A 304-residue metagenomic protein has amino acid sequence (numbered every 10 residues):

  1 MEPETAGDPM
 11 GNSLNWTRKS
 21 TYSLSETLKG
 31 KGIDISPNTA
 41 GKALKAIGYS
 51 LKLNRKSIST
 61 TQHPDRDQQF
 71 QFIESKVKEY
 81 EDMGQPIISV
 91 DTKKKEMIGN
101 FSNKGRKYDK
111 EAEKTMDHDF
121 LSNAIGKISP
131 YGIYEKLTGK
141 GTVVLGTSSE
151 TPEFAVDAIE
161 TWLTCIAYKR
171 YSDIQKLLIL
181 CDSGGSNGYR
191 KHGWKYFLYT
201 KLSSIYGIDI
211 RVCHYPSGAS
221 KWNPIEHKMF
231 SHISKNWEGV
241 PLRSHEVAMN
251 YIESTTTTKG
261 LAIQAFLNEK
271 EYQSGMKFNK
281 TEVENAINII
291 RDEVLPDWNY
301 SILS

Functional and structural regions predicted by a protein language model:
M1-I35: A short, amphipathic alpha-helix used for macromolecular contacts
S23, N38-K114: Charge-mixed, compositionally biased segments that are often intrinsically disordered regulatory tracts
L24, D91, G139, D182 (+1 more regions): Short, conserved catalytic/metal-binding motifs centered on acidic residues
S89, K176-S183, V212-S217, Y251-I252: Extended hydrophobic secondary-structure segments that form protein cores and membrane-embedded regions
E113-L180, G184-G185: Electropositive, glycine- and tryptophan-enriched low-complexity nucleic-acid-binding patches
C181-W194, P216-W222: Acidic, metal-coordinating catalytic cores used for nucleic-acid/nucleotide bond scission and strand-transfer chemistry
V212-S234: RNase H-like two-metal-ion nuclease catalytic core shared by retroviral integrases and related mobile-element nucleases
G239-S304: C-terminal accessory extensions appended to soluble enzyme cores
